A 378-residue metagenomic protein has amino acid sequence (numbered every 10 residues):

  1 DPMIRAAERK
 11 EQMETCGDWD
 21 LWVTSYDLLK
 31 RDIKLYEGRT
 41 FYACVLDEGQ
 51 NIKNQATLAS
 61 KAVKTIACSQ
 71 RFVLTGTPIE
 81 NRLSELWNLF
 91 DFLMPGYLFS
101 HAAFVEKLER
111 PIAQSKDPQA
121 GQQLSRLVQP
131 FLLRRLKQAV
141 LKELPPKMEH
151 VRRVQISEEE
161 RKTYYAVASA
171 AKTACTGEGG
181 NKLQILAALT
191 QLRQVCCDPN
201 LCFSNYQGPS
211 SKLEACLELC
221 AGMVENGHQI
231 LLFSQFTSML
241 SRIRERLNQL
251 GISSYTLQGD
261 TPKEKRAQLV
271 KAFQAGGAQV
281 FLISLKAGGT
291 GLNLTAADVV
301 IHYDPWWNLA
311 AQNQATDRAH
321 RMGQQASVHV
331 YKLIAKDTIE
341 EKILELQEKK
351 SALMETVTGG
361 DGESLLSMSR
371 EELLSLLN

Functional and structural regions predicted by a protein language model:
D1-K116, S125-L144, M148-N378: ASCE P-loop NTPase motor core, strongest for the SF2 helicase catalytic module
G121-Q123: Long, charge-dense, solvent-exposed interaction surfaces that engage phosphate-rich ligands
